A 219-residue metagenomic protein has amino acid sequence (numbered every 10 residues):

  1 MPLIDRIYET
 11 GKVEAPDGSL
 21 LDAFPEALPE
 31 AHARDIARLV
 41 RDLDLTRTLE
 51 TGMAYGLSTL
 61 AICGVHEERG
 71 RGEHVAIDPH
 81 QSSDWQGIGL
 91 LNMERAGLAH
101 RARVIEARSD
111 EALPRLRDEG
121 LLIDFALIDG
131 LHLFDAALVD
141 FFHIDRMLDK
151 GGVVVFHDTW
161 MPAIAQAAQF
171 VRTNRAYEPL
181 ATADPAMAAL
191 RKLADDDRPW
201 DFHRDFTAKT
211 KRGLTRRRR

Functional and structural regions predicted by a protein language model:
M1-L28: Rossmann-like AdoMet
S19-R219: S-adenosylmethionine/decaboxylated-SAM
